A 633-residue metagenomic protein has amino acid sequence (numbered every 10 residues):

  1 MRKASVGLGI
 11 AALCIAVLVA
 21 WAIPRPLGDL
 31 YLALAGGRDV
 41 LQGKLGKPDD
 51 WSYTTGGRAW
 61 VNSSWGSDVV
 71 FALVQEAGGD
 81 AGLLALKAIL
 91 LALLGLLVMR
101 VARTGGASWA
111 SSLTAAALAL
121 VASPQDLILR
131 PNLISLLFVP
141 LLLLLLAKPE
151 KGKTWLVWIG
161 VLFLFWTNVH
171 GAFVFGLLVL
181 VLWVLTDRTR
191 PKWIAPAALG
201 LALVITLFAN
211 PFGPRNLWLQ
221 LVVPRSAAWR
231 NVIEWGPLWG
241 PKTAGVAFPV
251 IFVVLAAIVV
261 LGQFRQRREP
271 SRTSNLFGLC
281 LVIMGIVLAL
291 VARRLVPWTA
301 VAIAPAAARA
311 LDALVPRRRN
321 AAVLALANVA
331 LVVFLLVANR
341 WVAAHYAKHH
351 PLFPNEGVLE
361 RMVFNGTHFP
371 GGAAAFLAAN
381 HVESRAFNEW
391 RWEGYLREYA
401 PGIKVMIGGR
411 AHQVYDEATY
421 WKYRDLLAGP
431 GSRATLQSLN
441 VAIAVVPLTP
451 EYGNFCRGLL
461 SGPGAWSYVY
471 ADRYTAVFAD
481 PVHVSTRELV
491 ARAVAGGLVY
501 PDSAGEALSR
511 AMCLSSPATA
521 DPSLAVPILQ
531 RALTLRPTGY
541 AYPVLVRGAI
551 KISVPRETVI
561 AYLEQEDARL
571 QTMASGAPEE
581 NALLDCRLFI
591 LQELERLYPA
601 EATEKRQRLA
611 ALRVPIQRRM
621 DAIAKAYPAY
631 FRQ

Functional and structural regions predicted by a protein language model:
V17, A119-S123, W155-G171, V179-L180 (+2 more regions): Membrane-interface alpha helices of multi-pass inner-membrane proteins
L41, G46, G171-S271, A300: Transmembrane catalytic cores of multi-pass membrane glycosyltransferases and polysaccharide-assembly enzymes
A85-G105: Transmembrane-helix motifs of polytopic, lipid-linked glycan transferases
L97, A122, I134-K151, L180-V184 (+1 more regions): Specific aromatic-rich, kink-prone transmembrane helix
V98-V121, L136: Transmembrane-helix signature of polytopic, membrane-embedded enzymes that assemble or transfer cell-envelope glycans
K148-L164, W193-A198, T273-I283: Short hydrophobic alpha-helices at membrane interfaces in multi-pass membrane enzymes
L199-A202, P305-A308, D312-Y346: Signature aromatic-anchored transmembrane alpha helix within multi-pass, membrane-resident enzymes that catalyze glycan
Y346, L352-Q633: C-terminal luminal/periplasmic domains and tails of membrane-associated envelope-modifying transferases
